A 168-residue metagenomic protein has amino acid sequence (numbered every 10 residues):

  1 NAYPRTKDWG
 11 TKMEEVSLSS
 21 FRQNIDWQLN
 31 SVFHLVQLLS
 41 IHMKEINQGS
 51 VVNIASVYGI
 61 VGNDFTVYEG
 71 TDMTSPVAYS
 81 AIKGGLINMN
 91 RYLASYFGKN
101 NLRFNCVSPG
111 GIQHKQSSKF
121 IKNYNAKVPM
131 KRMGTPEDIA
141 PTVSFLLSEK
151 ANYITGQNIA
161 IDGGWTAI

Functional and structural regions predicted by a protein language model:
A2-T6, V16-L18, V52-G85, N90-K99: Catalytic loop of short-chain dehydrogenase/reductase
D8-I25, T71-T74, N123-N125: Short alpha-helical oligomerization interface
E14-H34, Q48, V52, Y79 (+2 more regions): Catalytic Tyr-X3-Lys loop
S31, L35-L39, N53, M89-N90 (+2 more regions): Hydrophobic positions on the long internal alpha-helix of Rossmann-like NAD(P)-dependent oxidoreductase domains
I41, S95-Y96, N152: Alpha-helical segment proximal to the catalytic Tyr-Lys
Q48, G98, R103, I154-G156: Short, small/polar-rich loop/turn modules that mediate ligand/substrate recognition or access, typified
V128-I139, K150: A conserved structural motif in NAD(P)-dependent oxidoreductases
S144, T155-I168: Short C-terminal tail/terminal secondary-structure segment of NAD(P)H-dependent dehydrogenase/reductase domains
